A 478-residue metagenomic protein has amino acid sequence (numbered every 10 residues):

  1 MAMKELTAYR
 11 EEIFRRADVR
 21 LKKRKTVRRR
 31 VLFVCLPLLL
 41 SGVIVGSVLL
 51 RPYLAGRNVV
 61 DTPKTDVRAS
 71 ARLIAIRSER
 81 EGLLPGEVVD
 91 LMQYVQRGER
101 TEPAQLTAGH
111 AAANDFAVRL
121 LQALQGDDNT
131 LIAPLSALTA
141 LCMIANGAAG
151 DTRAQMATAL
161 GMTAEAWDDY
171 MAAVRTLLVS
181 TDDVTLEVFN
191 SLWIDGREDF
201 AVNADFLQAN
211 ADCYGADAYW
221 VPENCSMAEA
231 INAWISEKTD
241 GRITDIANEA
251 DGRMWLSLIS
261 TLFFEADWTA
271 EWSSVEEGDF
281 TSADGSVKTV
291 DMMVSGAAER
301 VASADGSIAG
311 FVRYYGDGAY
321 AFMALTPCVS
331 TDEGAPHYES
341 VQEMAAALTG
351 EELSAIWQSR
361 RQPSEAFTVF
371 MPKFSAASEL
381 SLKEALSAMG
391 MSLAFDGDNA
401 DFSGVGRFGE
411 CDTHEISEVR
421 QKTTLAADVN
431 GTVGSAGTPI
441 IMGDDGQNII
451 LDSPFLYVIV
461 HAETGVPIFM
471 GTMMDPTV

Functional and structural regions predicted by a protein language model:
M1-T26: Disordered, charged N-terminal biogenesis/targeting segments of membrane/secreted proteins
T26-S47: Internal signal-anchor transmembrane helix that establishes type II topology
R30, A133-S136, A250-M254: Short, conserved alpha-helical segments within structured domains
F33-V34, V48, P52-V221: Detector for small/aliphatic-rich hydrophobic stretches
A69-L84, D127-D128, W167-P336, S354 (+1 more regions): Non-catalytic, conformational "gating/processing" segments within enzyme and secreted inhibitor domains
M156-L160, W272-D279, A335-L348: Short Gly/aromatic-enriched secondary-structure transition segments
T239, A324, G334-A345, E352 (+2 more regions): M16/insulysin-pitrilysin zinc metalloprotease superfamily fold
L258, A309-M323, G443-V478: Extended hydrophobic
